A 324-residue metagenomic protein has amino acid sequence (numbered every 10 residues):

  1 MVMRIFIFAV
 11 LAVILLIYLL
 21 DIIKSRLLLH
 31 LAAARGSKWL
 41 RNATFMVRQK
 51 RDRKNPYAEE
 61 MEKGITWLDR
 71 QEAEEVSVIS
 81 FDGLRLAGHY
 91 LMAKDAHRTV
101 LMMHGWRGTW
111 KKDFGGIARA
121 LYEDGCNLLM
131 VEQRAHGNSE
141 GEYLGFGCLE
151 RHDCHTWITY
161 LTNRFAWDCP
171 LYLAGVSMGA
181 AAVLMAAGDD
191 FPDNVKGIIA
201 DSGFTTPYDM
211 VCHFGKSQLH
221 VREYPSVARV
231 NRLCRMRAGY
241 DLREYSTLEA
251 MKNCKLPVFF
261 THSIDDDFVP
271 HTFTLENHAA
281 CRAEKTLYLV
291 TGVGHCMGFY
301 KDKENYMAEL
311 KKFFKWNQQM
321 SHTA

Functional and structural regions predicted by a protein language model:
A9-I79: An N-terminal hydrophobic leader/cap segment in hydrolases
W106-A120, Q133: The serine-hydrolase catalytic nucleophile loop
L121-E140: Conserved alpha/beta-hydrolase
L144-F165: Alpha/beta-hydrolase active-site loop
M185-Y240, E249: Hydrolase active-site cap/lid region
N253-K255, F260-H262, D266: Short beta-strand/loop motif that positions the catalytic acidic residue of the alpha/beta-hydrolase fold
D267-F273: Conserved alpha/beta-hydrolase "acid-adjacent" motif
V293-M307: Catalytic histidine-centered segment of alpha/beta-hydrolase-like enzymes
